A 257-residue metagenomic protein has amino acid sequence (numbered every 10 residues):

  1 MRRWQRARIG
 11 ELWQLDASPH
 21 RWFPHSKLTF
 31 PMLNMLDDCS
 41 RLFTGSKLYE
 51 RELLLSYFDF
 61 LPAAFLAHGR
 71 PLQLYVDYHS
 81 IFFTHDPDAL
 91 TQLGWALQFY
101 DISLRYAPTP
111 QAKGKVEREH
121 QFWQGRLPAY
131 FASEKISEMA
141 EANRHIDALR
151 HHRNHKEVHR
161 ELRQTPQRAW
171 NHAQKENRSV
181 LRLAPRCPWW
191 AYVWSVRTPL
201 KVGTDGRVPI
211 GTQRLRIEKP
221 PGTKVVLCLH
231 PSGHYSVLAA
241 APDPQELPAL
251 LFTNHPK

Functional and structural regions predicted by a protein language model:
M1-F43, L54-A63, A67-R70, Q98-F99 (+1 more regions): Mobile-element integrase/transposase regions, centering on the N-terminal DNA-binding/Zn-coordinating module
R41-S46, R105: Short small-residue beta-strand/loop micro-motif enriched in glycine and branched aliphatics
Y49-E50, P221: A generic structural motif
L61, F65-D86, A107-P110: Acidic/histidine-rich, metal-coordinating catalytic segments
P87-Q92: Charged helix-capping and loop-helix junction motifs
L93-A184, P231: Charged alpha-helix within mobile-element recombinases
R150-K257: C-terminal, beta-rich DNA-binding module of retroviral/retroelements integrases
